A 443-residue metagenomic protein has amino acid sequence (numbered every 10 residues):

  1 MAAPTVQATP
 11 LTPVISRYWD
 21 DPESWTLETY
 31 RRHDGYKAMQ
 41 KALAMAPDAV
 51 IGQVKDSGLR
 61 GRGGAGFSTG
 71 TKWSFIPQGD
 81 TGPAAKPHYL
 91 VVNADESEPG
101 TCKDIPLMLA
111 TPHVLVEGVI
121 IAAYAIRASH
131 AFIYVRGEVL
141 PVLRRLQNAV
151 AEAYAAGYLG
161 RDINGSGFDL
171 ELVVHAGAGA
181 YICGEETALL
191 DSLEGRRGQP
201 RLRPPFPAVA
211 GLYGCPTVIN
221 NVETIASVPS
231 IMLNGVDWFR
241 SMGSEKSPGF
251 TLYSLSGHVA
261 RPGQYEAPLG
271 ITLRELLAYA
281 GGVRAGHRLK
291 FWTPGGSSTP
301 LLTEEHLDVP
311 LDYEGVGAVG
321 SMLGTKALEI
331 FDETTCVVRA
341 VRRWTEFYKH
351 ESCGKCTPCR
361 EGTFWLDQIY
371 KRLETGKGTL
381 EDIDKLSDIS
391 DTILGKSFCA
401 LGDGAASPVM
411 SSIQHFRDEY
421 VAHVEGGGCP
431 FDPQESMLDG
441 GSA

Functional and structural regions predicted by a protein language model:
A2-R197: Iron-sulfur-cluster electron-transfer modules
K37-D56, D80, K86-H88, A94 (+6 more regions): Ferredoxin-type iron-sulfur electron-transfer modules in oxidoreductases and energy-metabolism complexes
Q40-P83, S241, S254, E266-A267 (+2 more regions): Accessory "access/gating" subregions that flank catalytic or transport cores
S97-T101, E138-L143, A180-C183, L189 (+8 more regions): Flexible loop/turn segments at secondary-structure boundaries
V114-G118, T251, A340-R343: Well-ordered alpha-helical segments embedded in enzymatic catalytic cores
G118-A122, P268-G286: Short amphipathic, charge-patterned alpha-helical segments
L143-L269, G281: Hydrophobic alpha-helical positions that pack around
I271, V283-R284, W292-S298, E346-F347 (+2 more regions): Active/binding-pocket-proximal capping segment
